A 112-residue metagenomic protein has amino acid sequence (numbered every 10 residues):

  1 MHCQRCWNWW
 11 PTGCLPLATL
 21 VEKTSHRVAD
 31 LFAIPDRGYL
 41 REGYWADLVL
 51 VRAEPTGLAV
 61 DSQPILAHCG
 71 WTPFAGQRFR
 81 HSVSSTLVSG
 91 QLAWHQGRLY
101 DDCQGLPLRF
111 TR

Functional and structural regions predicted by a protein language model:
M1-P55: His/Asp/Glu-enriched, well-ordered alpha-helical/loop segment that forms or immediately abuts the divalent-metal
A29, A33, L106-R112: Short, electropositive alpha-helical surface patch
E42-R98, D102-P107: C-terminal cap of metal-dependent C-N hydrolases
